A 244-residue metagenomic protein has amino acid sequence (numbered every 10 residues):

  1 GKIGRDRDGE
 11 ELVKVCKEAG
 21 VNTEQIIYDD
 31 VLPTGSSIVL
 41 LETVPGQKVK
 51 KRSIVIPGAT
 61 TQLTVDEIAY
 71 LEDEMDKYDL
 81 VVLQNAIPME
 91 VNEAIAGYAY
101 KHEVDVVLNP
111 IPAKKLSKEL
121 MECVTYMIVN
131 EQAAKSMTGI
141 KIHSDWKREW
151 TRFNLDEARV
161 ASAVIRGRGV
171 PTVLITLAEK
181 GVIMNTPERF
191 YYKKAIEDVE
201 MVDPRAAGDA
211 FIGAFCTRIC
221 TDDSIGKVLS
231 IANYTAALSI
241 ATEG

Functional and structural regions predicted by a protein language model:
G1-L80: Conserved N-terminal subdomain of the carbohydrate kinase-like
R5, Y28, I87, P112 (+4 more regions): Short, glycine/acidic-enriched loop or turn micro-motifs at the edges of active sites
K17, Y100-K101, R166: Anion (oxyanion) recognition and catalysis
L40-E42, V55-G58, N85-I87, P110-P112 (+1 more regions): Short, structured patches in soluble enzyme cores that scaffold and shape functional sites
E67-I68, L80-L155, K180-V182: Conserved beta-alpha-beta core of the PfkB/ribokinase-like small-molecule kinase fold
E72-D76, M121-E122, G167: A short, aliphatic-rich alpha-helical micro-motif
K115, E119, I140-G244: Conserved phosphate-binding/catalytic region of the ribokinase-like
